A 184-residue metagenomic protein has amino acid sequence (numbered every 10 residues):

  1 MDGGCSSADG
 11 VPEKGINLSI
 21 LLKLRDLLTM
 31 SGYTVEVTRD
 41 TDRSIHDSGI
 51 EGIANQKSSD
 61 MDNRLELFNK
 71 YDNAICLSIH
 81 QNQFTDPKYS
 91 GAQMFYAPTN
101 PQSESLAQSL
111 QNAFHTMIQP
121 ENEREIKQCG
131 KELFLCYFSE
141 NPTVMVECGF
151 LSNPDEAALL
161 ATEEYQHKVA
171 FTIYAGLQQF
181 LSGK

Functional and structural regions predicted by a protein language model:
M1-S105: Catalytic-core regions of hydrolytic enzymes
D2-V11, D40-T41, N55-S59, I118-C129 (+2 more regions): Peptidoglycan cell-wall recognition and remodeling modules
E66, S78, T85, E123-K184: Active-site-adjacent mobile loop/cap segments within catalytic or ligand-binding domains
Q102-Q128: Active-site-adjacent substrate-binding region of metalloamidase/peptidase-like peptide-processing proteins
